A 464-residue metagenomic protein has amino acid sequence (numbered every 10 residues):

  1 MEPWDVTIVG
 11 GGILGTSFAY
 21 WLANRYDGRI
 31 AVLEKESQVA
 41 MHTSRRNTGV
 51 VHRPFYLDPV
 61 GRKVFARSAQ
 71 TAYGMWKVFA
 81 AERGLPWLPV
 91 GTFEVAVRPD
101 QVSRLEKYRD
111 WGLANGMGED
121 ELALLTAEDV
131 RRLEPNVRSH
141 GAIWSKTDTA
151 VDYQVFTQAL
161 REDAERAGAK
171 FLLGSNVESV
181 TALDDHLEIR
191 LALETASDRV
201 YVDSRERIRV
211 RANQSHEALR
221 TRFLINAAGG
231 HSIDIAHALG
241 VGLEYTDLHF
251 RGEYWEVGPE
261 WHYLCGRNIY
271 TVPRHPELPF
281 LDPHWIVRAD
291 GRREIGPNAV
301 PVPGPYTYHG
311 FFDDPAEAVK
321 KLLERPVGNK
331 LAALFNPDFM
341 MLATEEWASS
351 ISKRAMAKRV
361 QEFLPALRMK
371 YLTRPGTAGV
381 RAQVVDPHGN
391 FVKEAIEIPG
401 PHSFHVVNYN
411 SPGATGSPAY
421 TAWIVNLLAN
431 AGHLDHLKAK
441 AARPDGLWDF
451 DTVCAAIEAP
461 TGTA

Functional and structural regions predicted by a protein language model:
W4-A31: N-terminal Rossmann-like FAD-binding beta1-loop-alpha1 element of flavoenzymes
S17, A182-D185, I189-D314: Flavin-dependent oxidoreductases
A23-R45: Glycine-rich FAD pyrophosphate-binding loop
G49-D129, L133, D282-P283, E294 (+2 more regions): Dinucleotide-binding Rossmann-like beta1-alpha1 core, especially the glycine-rich loop that anchors the ADP
L85-L88, A96-L173, E178-L193, S197-D203 (+1 more regions): Flavin (FAD/FMN) cofactor-binding and adjacent substrate-gating region of FAD-dependent oxidoreductase domains
G242, Y263-G376: Active-site lid/adjacent beta-loop-alpha segment flanking the redox-cofactor pocket in flavoenzymes
P326-R443: C-terminal catalytic lobe of FAD-dependent flavoproteins
A429-A464: Active-site-proximal substrate-binding core of FAD-dependent oxidoreductases
